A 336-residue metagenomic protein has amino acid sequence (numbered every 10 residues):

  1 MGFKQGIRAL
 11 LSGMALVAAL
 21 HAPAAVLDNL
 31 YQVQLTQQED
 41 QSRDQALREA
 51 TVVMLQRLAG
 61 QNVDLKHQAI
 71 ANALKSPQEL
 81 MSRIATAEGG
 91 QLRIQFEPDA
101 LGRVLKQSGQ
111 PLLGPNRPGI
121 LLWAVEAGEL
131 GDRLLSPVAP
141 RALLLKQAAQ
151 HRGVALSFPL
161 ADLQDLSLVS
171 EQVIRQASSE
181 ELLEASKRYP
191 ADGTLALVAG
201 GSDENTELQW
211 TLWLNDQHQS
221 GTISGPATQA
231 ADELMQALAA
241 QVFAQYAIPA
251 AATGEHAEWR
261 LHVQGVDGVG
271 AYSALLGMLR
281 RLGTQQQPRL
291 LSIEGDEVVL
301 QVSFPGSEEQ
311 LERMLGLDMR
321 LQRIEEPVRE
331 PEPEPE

Functional and structural regions predicted by a protein language model:
M1-L11: Bacterial N-terminal signal peptides that target proteins for export
A19-A22: N-terminal signal peptide c-region/cleavage motif recognized by signal peptidases
D28-T36, S186-E233, E312, P333: Amphipathic beta-strand/beta-sheet edge segments enriched in Tyr/Trp
L30-I70, S178, A230-L234, G270-L282: Short, well-ordered alpha-helical segments
E49-K66, L122-R175, L275-V299, G316-L317: N-terminal segment of the mature soluble domain
L65-E126, L134-P140: Signal peptide-directed extracytoplasmic domains
S76-A87, S157-L160, I174-Q209, S292 (+1 more regions): A short, hydrophobic beta-strand-centered structural micro-motif
S224-A227, E255-E336: C-terminal soluble interaction/assembly domains
